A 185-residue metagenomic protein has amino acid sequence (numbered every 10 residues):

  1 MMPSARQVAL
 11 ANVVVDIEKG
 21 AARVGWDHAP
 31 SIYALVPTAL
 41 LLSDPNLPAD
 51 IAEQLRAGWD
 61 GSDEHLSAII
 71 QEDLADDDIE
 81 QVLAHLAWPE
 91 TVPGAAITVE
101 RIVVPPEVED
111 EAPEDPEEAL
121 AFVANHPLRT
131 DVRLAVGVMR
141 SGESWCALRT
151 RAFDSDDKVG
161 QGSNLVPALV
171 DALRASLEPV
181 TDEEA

Functional and structural regions predicted by a protein language model:
M1-K19, R23-W26: Short N-terminal edge-element motif at the start of the domain
M1-P3, D50-W59, D110-A119: Intrinsically disordered, low-complexity linkers and terminal tails enriched in Pro/Gly and often acidic or mixed-charge
E18-E72: N-terminal interaction modules that seed assembly of large macromolecular complexes
S31, A52-E53, V92-A95, S176-A185: A contiguous, surface-oriented mixed alpha/beta subdomain in the mid-to-C-terminal portion of proteins that forms
L40-L42, V103, G142: Short loop/turn segments at secondary-structure transitions that flank enzyme active sites
D63-D131, R140: Internal, well-folded beta-alpha domain core
P106-A185: Glycine-rich, aromatic-bearing surface loops/beta-hairpins
